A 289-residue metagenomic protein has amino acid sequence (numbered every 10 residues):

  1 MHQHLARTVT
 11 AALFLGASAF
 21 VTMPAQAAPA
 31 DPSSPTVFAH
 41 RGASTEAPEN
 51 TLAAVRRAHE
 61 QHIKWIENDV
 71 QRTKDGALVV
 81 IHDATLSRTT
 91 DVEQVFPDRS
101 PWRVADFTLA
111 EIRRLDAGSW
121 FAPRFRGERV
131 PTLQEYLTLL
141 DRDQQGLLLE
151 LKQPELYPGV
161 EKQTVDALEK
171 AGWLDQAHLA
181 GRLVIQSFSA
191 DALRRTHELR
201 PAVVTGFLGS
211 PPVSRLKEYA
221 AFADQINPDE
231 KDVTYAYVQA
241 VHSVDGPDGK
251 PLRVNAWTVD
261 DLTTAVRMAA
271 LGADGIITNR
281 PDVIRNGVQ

Functional and structural regions predicted by a protein language model:
H2-A11, G16-Q289: Phosphate-group recognition and catalysis centered on beta-loop-alpha active-site segments
